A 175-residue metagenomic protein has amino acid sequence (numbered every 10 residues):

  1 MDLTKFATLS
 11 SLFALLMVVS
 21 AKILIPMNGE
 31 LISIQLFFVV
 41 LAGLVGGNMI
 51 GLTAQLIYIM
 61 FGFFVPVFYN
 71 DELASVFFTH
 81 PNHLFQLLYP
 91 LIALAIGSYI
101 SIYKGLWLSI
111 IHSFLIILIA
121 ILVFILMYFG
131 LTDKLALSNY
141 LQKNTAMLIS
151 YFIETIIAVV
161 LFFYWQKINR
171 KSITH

Functional and structural regions predicted by a protein language model:
M1-L52: Hydrophobic transmembrane alpha-helices
M1-T4, W165-H175: Short, charged juxtamembrane terminal tails flanking transmembrane helices
K5-A14, V19, F68-I125, F162-F163: Short helix-perturbing small/polar motifs within transmembrane alpha-helices
L16-M17, A54-P66: Small-polar-interrupted transmembrane alpha-helices in polytopic inner-membrane proteins
L24-I32, V67-F78, T132-Q142: Membrane-interface helix termini and inter-helical loops of multi-pass transporters
L36, H80-Y89, N144-E154: Alpha-helical transmembrane segments of polytopic membrane proteins
F37-L41, F61-P66, A95-I96: Hydrophobic alpha-helical segments within and immediately flanking transmembrane helices of multi-pass membrane proteins
E72, I102-K171: Membrane-embedded alpha-helical hairpins and interfacial helices in multi-pass inner-membrane proteins
